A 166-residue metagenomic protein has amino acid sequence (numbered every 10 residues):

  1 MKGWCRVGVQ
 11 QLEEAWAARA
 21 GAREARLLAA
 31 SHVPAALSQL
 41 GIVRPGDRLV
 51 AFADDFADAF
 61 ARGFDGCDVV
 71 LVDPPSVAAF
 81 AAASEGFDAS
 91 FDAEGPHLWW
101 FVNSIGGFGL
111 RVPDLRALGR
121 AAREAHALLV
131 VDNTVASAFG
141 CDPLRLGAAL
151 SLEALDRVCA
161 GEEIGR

Functional and structural regions predicted by a protein language model:
M1-P34, D54, D58: Conserved N-terminal alpha-helix of the aminotransferase class I/II PLP-enzyme fold
L40-D58: Conserved PLP-anchoring active-site segment centered on the Schiff-base-forming lysine
D58-D68: Active-site-proximal loop->helix
V69, L129-V130, S151: Hydrophobic beta-strand scaffold residues
V69-P75: Short acidic-hydrophobic, aromatic-tinged amphipathic segments that line or gate anion-handling sites
V77-A138, R157: Active-site phosphate-binding strand-loop segment of PLP-dependent enzymes
A148-R166: Active-site PLP attachment segment
